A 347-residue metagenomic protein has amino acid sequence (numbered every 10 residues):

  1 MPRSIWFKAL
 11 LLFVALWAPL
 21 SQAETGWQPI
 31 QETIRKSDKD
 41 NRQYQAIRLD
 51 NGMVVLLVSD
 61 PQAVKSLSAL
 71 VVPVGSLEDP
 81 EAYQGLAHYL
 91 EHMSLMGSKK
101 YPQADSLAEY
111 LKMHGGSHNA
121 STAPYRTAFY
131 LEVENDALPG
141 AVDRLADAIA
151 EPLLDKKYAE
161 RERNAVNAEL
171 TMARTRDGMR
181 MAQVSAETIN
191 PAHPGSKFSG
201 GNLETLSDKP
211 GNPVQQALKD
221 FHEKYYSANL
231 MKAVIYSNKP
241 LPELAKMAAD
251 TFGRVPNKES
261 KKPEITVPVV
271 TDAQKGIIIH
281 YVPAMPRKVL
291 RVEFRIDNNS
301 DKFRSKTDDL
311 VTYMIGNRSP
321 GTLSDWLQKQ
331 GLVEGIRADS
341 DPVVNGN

Functional and structural regions predicted by a protein language model:
M1-L10: Bacterial N-terminal signal peptides that target proteins for export
A18-L20: N-terminal signal peptide c-region/cleavage motif recognized by signal peptidases
E24-Q28, P191, G195, S199 (+2 more regions): An aromatic/glycine/proline-enriched structural segment found at the starts of mature extracellular/organellar domains
T25-W27, Q31-T33, V72, S98-F221 (+5 more regions): Acidic/histidine-enriched segments that form metal/cofactor-coordinating and catalytic pocket/exosite environments
E32-A69: Mature N-terminal segment immediately following signal peptide/propeptide cleavage in secreted/periplasmic
G75-Y83: Short pre-active-site segment immediately N-terminal to the catalytic Zn-binding motif
Q84-S98: Active-site SXXK
Y158, R163, Q215-D250: Non-catalytic, conformational "gating/processing" segments within enzyme and secreted inhibitor domains
